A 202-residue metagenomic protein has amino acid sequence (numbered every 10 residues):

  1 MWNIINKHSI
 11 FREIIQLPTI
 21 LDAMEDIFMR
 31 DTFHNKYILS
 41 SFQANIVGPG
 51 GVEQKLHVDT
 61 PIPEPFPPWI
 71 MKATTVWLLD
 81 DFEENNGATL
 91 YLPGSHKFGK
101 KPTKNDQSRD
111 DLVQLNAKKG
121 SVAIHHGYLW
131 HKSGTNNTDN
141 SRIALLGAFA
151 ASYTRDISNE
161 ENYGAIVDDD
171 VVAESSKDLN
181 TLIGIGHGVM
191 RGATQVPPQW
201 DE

Functional and structural regions predicted by a protein language model:
M1-L56, P61-P63: Non-heme Fe(II)-dependent double-stranded beta-helix
H8-E13, R109-V113, K132-G134: Active-site rim elements
P18-D22, A73, K118: A structural signal for well-ordered alpha-helical segments within the folded catalytic domains of diverse enzymes
F42-A44, T75-W77, L145-F149: A structural signal for short, well-ordered beta-strand segments
P49-N116, T154-Y163: Catalytic core of non-heme Fe(II) oxygenases with the double-stranded beta-helix
L112, K119, N140-A144: Active-site lining segments that contact anionic ligands and/or coordinate catalytic metals
A117-H131: Conserved metal-binding segment of the jelly-roll/cupin
L129, G134-E202: Non-heme Fe(II)/2-oxoglutarate
